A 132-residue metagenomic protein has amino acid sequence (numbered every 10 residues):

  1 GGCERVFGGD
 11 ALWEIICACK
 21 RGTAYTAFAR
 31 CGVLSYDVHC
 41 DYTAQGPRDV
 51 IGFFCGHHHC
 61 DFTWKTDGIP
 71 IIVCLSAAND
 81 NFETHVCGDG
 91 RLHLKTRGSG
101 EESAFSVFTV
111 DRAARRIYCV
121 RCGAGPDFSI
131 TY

Functional and structural regions predicted by a protein language model:
G1: Short acidic, glycine-rich surface-loop motifs adjacent to enzyme active sites
E4-R112: Conserved beta-sheet core of the metallophosphoesterase superfamily
V110-A113, G123-G125: Short, flexible beta-strand-to-coil junctions
R115-Y118: Hydrophobic residues embedded in beta-strands of well-ordered beta-sheets
V120-T131: Short, solvent-exposed aromatic-acidic interface loops
